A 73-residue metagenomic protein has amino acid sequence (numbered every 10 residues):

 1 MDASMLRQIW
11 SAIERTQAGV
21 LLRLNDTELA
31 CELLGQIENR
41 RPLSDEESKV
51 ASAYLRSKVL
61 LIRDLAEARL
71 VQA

Functional and structural regions predicted by a protein language model:
M1-T27: N-terminal acidic leader/helix
S4, A12-R15, L34, D45 (+1 more regions): Residue-level signal for the start and early helices of compact helical domains
R15-G19, R40, A68: Surface-exposed polar/charged interaction patches
L24, Q36, A66-L70: Surface-exposed beta-strand edges and their flanking turn/coil or helix-capping segments
L29-R40, A53-S57: Amphipathic alpha-helical segments that form the core helices of the histone-fold
P42-A73: Short, charged early-sequence alpha-helical segments and their helix-coil boundaries
